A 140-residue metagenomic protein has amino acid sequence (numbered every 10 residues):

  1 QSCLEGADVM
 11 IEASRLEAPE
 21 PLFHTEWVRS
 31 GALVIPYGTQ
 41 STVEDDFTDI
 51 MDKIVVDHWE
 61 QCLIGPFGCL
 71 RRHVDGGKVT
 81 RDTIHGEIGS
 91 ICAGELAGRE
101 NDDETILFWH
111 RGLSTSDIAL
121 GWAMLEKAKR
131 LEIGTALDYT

Functional and structural regions predicted by a protein language model:
S2-K78: Rossmann-like adenosine-cofactor binding region
D45-T140: Adenosine-phosphate binding glycine-rich loop
